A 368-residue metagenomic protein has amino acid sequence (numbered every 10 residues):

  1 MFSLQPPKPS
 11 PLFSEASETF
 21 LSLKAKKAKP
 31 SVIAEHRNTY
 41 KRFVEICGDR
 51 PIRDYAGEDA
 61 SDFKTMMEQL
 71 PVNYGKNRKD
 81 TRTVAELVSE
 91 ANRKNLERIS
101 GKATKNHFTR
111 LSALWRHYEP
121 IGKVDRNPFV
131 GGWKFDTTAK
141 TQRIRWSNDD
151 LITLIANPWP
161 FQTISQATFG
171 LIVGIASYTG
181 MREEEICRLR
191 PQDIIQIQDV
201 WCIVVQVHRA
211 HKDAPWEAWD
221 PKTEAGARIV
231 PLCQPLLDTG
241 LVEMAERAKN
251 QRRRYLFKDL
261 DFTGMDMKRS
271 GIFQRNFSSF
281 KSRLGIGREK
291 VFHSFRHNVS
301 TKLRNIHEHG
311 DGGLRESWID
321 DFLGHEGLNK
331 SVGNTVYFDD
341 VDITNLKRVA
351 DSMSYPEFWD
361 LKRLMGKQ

Functional and structural regions predicted by a protein language model:
M1-P11, E18-K27, R78-E86, E90 (+1 more regions): N-terminal helical hairpins
R53-V84: Internal, charge-rich low-complexity segments
D54-E58, K79, R116-Q142, V204: Short, charged hinge/linker segments at domain and secondary-structure junctions
K94-T109, V124, P128-C187, I197-D199: Basic, Lys/Arg- and aromatic-enriched nucleic-acid-binding interface segment
R145, R209, F262, L323-G366: Catalytic-site neighborhood detector that most strongly recognizes the C-terminal catalytic loop/helix of tyrosine
L151, H208-H211, P231-R288: Active-site/catalytic core of tyrosine-dependent DNA strand-transfer enzymes
L171-G174, Y178, E185, I272 (+1 more regions): C-terminal catalytic core of tyrosine-transesterase DNA break-rejoin enzymes
R188-V242: Conserved tyrosine-mediated DNA breakage-rejoining catalytic core shared by Y-recombinases
